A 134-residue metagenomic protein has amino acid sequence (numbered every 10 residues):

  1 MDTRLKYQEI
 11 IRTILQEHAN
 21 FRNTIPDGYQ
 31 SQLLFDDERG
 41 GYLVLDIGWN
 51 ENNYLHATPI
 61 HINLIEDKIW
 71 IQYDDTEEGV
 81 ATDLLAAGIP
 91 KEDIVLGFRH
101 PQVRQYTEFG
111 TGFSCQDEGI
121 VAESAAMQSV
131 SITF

Functional and structural regions predicted by a protein language model:
M1-F134: Terminal domain-initiation and capping elements
